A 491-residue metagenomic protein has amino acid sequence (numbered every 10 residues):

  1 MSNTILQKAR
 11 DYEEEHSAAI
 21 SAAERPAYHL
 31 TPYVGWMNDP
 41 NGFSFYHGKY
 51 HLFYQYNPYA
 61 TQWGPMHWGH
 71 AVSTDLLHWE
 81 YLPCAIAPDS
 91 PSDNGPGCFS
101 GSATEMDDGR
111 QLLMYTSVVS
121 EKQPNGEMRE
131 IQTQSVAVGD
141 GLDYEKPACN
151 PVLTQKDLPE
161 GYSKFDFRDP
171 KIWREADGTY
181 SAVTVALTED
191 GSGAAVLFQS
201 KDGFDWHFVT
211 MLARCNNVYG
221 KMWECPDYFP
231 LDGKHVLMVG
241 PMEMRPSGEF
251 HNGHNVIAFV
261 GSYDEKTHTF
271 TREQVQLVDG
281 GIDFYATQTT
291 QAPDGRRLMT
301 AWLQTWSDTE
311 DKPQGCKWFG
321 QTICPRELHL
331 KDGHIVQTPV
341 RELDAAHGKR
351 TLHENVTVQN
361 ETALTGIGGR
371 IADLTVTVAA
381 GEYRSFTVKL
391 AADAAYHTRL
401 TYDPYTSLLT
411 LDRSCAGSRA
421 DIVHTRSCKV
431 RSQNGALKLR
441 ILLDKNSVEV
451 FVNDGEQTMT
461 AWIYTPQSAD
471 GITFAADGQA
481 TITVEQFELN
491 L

Functional and structural regions predicted by a protein language model:
M1-D169, R174-V218, P230-D279, L303-H353 (+3 more regions): Beta-rich carbohydrate-recognition and catalytic domains
R10-E15, I257-L491: Beta-rich accessory regions
F229-P230, Q479: Juxtamembrane/interface motifs at transmembrane-helix termini
